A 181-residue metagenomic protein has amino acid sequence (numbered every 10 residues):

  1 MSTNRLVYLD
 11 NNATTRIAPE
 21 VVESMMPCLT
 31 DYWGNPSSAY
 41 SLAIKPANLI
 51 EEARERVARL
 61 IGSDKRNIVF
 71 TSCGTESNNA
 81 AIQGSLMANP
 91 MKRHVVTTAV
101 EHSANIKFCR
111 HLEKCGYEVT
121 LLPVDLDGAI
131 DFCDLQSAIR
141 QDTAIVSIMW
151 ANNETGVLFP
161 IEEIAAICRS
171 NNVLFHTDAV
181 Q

Functional and structural regions predicted by a protein language model:
M1-Q181: Pyridoxal 5′-phosphate
